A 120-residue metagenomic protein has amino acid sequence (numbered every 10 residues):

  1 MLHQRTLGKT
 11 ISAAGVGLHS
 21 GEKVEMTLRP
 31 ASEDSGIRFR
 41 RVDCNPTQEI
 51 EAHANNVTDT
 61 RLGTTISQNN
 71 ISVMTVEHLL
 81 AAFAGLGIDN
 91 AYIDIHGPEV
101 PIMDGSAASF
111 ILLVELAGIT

Functional and structural regions predicted by a protein language model:
M1-D89, D94-T120: C-terminal regulatory domains involved in ligand/effector binding and gene-expression control
